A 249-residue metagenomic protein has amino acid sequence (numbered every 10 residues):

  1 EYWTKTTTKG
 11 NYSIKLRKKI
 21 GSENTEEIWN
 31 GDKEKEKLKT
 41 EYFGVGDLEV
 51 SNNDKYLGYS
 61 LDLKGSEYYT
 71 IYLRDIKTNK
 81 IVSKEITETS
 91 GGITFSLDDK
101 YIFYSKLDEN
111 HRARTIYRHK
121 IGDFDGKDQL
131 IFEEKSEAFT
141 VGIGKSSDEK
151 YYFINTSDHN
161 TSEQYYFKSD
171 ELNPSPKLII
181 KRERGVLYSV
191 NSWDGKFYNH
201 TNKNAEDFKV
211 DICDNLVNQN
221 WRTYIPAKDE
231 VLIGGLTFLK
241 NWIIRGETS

Functional and structural regions predicted by a protein language model:
E1-S249: Peripheral, non-catalytic segments that deliver or gate enzyme domains
